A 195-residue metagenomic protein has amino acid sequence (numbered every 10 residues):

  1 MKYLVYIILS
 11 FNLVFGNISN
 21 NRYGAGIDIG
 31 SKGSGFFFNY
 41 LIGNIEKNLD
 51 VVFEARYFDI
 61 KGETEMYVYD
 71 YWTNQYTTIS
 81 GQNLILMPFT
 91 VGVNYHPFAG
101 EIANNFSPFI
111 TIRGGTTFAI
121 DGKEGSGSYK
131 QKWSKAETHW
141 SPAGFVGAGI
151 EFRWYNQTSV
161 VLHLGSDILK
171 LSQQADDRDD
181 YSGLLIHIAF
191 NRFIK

Functional and structural regions predicted by a protein language model:
Y3-V14: Sec-dependent N-terminal signal peptides
S19-F36, D50, L164-K170: Transmembrane beta-strand segments that form the barrel wall of outer-membrane beta-barrel proteins
S19-N21, K32-F36, N83-F89, F106 (+2 more regions): Residues that define the transmembrane beta-barrel architecture of outer-membrane proteins
Y23-G26, N74-G81, K130-A136, L171-R178: Extracellular loop and loop/strand-boundary signature of outer-membrane beta-barrel proteins
I27, F36-I42, A55, V91-Y95 (+4 more regions): Residues on the lipid-exposed face of transmembrane beta-strands in outer-membrane beta-barrel proteins
D28-I29, L41-E46, D180: Short secondary-structure boundary/capping segments within folded domains
I42-Y129, R192-K195: Gram-negative (and chloroplast) outer-membrane scaffold detector with strong preference for beta-barrel transmembrane
I60-T64, G149-K195: Predominantly the C-terminal beta-signal and adjacent terminal strand-loop region of outer-membrane beta-barrel
